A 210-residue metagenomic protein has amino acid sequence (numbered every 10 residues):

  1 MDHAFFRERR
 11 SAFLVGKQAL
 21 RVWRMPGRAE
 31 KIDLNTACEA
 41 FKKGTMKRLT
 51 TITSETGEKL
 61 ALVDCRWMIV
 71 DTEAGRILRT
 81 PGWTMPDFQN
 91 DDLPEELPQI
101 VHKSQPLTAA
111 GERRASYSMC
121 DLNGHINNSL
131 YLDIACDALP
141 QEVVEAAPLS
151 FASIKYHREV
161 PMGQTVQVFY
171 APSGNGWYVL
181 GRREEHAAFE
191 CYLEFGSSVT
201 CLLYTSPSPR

Functional and structural regions predicted by a protein language model:
M1-K31, L139, V199: Hydrophobic, proline/glycine-rich low-complexity stretches
Q18-L20, T50, V63-W67, G111-R113 (+3 more regions): A structural signal for short, well-ordered beta-strand segments
L20-E55, I154-E185: Hydrophobic beta-sheet segments that form the core/acyl-binding groove of ACP/CoA-dependent acyl-chain-processing
K31-D33, L62, P106-E112, F151 (+1 more regions): Intrinsic-disorder/low-complexity, polar/charged segments enriched in Ser/Thr/Lys/Arg/Asp/Glu/Gln
K43-T51, E55-W83: Contiguous mid-protein beta-loop-alpha structural module that forms a pocket-lining wall or clamp of enzyme active
R66-G75, T80-L130, C136-E145: Catalytic strand-loop segment that frames the active site of acyl-thioester-processing enzymes
R113-F195: Acidic/His-leaning functional-site neighborhoods
Y204-R210: Conserved small/polar residues in nucleotide/adenosyl-binding loops
